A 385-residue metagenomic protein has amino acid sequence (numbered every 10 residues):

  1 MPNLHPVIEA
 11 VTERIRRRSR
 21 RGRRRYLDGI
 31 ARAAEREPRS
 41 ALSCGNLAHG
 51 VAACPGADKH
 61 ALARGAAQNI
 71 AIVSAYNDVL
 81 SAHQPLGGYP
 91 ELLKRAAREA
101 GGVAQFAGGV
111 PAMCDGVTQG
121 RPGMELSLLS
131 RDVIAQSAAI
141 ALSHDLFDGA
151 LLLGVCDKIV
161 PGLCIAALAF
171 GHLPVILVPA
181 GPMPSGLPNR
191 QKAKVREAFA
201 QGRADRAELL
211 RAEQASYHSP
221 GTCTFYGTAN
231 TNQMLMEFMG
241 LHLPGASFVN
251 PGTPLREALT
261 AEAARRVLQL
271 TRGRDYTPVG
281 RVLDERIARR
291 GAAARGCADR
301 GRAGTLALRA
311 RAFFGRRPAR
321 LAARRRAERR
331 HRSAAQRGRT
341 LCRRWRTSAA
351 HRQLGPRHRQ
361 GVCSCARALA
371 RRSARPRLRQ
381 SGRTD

Functional and structural regions predicted by a protein language model:
M1-D385: Metallocofactor- and cofactor-centric catalytic cores in central/energy metabolism, strongly enriched
